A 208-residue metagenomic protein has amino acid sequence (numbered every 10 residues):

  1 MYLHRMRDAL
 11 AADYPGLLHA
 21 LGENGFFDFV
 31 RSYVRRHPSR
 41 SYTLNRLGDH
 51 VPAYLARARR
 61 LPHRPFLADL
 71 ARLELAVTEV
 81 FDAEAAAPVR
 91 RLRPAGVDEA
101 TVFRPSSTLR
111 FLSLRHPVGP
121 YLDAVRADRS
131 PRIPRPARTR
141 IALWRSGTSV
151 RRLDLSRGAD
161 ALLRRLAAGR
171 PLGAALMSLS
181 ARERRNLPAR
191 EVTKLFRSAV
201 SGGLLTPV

Functional and structural regions predicted by a protein language model:
M1-G96, T148, L153-V208: Long, charge-rich, low-complexity alpha-helical segments
R104-A168: Low-complexity, glycine/alanine/valine/leucine- and proline-rich hydrophobic stretches
